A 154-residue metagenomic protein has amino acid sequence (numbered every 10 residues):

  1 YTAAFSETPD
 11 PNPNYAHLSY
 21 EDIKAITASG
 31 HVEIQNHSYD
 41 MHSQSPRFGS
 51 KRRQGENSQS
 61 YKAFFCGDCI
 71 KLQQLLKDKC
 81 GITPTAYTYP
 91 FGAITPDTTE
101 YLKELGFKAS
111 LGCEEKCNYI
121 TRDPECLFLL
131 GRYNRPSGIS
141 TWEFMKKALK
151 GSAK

Functional and structural regions predicted by a protein language model:
Y1-H31, H42, D78, I82: Active-site beta->alpha N-cap acidic-glycine motif
S29, E33, Y39, S43-K154: C-terminal active-site subregion of NodB/CE4 polysaccharide deacetylases
